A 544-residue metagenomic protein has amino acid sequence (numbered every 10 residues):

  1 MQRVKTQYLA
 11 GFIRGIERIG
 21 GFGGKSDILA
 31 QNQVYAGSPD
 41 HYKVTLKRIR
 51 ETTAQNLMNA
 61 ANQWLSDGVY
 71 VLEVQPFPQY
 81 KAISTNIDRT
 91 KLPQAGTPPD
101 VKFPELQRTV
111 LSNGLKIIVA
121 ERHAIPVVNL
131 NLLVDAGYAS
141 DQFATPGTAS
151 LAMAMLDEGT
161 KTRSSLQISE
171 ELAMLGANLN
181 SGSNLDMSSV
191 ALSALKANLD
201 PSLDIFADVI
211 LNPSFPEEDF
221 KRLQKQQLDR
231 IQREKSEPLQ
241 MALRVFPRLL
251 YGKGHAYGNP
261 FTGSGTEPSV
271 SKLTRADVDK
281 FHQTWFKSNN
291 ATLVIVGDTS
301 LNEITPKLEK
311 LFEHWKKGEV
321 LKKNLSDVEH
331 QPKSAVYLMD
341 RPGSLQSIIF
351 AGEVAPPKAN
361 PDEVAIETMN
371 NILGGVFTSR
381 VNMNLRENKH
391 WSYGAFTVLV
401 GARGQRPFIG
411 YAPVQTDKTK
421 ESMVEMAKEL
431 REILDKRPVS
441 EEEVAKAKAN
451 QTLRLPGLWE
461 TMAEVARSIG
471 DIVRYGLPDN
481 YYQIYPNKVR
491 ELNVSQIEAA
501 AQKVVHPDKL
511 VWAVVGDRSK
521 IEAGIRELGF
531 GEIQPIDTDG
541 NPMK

Functional and structural regions predicted by a protein language model:
M1-I49, V71-Q75, A120, I125-D157 (+11 more regions): M16 family metallopeptidases and their MPP-like homologs
N32-Q33, D40-D135, V294, S300-D340 (+3 more regions): Proteolytic maturation boundary segments
N56, N212-F215, L273-R275: Peptidyl-prolyl cis-trans isomerase
H282: Conserved, carboxylate-rich catalytic/transport cores that coordinate ions
D362-V364: Zinc-dependent metallopeptidase catalytic helix centered on the HExxH motif and its immediate flanking segment
